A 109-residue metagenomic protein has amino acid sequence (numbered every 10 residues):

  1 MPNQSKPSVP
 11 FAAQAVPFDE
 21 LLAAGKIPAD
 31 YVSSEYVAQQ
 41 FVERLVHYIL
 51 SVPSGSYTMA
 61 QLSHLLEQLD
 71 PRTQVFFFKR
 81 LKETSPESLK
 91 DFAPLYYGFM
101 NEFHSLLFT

Functional and structural regions predicted by a protein language model:
M1-V9, F108-T109: Short intrinsically disordered terminal tails
N3, A23, F76-K79: Short, low-complexity interaction segments enriched in Ser/Thr/Pro/Gly
K6-L50: Short terminal alpha-helical segments
I27-S33, L50-Y57, P86-A93: Charged, low-complexity interaction regions
V37, F41, L45, Y57-Q61 (+2 more regions): Structural recognition of alpha-solenoid helical scaffolds
H64-E83: Amphipathic protein-protein interaction modules
R80-T109: Amphipathic alpha-helical binding modules
